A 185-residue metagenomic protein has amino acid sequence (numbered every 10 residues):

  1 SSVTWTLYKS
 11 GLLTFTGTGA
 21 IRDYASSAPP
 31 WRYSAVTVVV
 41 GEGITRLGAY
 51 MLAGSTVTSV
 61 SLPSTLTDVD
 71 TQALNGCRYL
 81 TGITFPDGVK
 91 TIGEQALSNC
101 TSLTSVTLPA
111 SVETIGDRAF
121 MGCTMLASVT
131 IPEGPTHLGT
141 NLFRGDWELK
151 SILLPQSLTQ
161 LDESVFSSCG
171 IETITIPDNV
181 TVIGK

Functional and structural regions predicted by a protein language model:
S1-L13, G17-S27: Extracellular, modular beta-sheet/disulfide-rich ectodomains of secreted and cell-surface proteins
S1-T4, S98, K185: Short intrinsically disordered, low-complexity coil segments enriched in acidic
G11-G19, Y33-R46, S55-D68, C77-T91 (+4 more regions): Structural signature of tandem-repeat unit edges
G48-M51, D70-N75, G93-A96, G116-A119 (+3 more regions): Consensus positions within tandem repeat domains that build extended binding/scaffold surfaces
